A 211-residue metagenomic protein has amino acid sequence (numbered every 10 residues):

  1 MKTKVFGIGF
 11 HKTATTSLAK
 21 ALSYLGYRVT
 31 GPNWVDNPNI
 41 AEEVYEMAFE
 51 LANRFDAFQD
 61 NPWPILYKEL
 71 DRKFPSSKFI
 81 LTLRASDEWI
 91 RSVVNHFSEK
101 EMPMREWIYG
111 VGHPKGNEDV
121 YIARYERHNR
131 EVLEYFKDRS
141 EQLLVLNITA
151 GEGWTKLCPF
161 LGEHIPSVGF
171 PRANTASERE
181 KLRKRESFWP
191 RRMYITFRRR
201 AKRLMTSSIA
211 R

Functional and structural regions predicted by a protein language model:
M1-R54, L204, R211: PAPS-dependent sulfotransferase catalytic core
I8-G9, N33, Q59-W63, L83-R84 (+1 more regions): Short His-Asn-centered micro-motif
T13, I65, D87-E88, E152: Short alpha-helical
S23-Y27, K68-A123, T155-P159, E163: PAPS-dependent sulfotransferase catalytic domain
T30, K78-I80, L144-L146: Hydrophobic/aromatic beta-strand patches that form the interior of the parallel beta-sheet core in alpha/beta enzyme
N33-E43, S86, E134-D138, Q142-T196 (+1 more regions): The conserved 3'-phosphoadenosine-5'-phosphosulfate
E43-Y45, F49-A52, M104-T149, W154: PAPS-dependent sulfotransferase catalytic domain
Y45-S77: Conserved nucleotide-sensing/catalytic segment adjacent to the nucleotide-binding pocket in NTP-handling enzymes
